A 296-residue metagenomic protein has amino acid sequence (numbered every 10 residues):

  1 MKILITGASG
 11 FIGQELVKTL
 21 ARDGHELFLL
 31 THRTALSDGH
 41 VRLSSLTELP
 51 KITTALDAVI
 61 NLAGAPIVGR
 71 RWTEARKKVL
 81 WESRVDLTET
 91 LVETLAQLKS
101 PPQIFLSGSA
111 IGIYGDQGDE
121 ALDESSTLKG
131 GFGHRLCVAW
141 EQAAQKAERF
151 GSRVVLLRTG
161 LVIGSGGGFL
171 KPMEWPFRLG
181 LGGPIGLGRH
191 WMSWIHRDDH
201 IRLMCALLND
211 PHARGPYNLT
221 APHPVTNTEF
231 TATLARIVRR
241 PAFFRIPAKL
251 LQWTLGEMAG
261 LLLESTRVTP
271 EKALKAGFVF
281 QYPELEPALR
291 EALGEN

Functional and structural regions predicted by a protein language model:
K2, L207-E257, R290-N296: Mid/C-terminal beta-alpha module of Rossmann-like enzyme folds, strongest in SDR-family dehydrogenases/epimerases
I3-R22: N-terminal Rossmann NAD(P)H-binding glycine-rich loop of SDR-like oxidoreductase domains
A35-T90: NAD(P)H-binding glycine-rich loop region in Rossmannoid oxidoreductase-like domains and their noncatalytic homologs
E82, D86, D116-L156: Catalytic helix-loop patch of NAD(P)-dependent Rossmann-fold dehydrogenases
E89-G131: Conserved Rossmann-fold NAD(P)-dependent oxidoreductase catalytic core, especially the SDR/UDP-sugar
V138, F150-S152, I163-P172, L207-Y217: Glycine/proline-rich active-site loop of Rossmann-fold NAD(P)-dependent oxidoreductases
E174-G182, H190-V225: Alpha-helical substrate-binding/gating segment
G260-N296: C-terminal amphipathic/interface module of NAD(P)-dependent oxidoreductases and related NAD-binding regulators
